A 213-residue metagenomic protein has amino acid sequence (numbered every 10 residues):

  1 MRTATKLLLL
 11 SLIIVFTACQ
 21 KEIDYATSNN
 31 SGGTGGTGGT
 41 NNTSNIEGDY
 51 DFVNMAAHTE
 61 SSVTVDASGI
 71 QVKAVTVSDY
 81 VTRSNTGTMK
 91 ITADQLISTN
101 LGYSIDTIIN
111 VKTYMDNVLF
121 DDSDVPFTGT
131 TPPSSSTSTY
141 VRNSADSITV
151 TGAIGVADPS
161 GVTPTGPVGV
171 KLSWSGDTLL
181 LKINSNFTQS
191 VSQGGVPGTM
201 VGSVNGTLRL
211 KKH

Functional and structural regions predicted by a protein language model:
R2-L7, I13-V53, L210-H213: Bacterial Sec-dependent N-terminal signal peptides
L12-I13, E22, E47, N100 (+2 more regions): Generic intrinsically disordered, low-complexity segments enriched for polar/acidic and small residues
T17, A57-T59, A67-S68: A generic short-segment signal for beta-strand/edge and adjacent turn/coil regions
M55-S62, D79-N184, Q189-G194, V204-H213: Contiguous, well-ordered beta-strand patches that form the walls/edges of small beta-barrel/beta-sandwich domains
V65-T76: Acidic, glycine-anchored loop motifs typical of Ca2+
